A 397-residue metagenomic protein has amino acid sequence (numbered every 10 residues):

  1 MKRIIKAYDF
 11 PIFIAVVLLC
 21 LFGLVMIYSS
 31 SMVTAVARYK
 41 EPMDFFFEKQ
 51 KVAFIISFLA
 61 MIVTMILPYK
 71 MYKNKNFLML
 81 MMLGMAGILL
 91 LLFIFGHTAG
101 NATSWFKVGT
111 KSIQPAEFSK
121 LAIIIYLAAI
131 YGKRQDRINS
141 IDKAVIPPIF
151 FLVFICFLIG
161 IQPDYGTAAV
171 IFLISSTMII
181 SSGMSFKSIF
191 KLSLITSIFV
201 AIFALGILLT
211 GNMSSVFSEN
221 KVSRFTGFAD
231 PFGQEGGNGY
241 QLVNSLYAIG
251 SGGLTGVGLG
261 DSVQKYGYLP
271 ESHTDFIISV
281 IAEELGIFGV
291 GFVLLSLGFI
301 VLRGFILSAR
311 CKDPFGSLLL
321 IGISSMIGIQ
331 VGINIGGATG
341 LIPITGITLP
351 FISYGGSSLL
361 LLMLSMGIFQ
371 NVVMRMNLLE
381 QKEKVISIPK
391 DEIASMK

Functional and structural regions predicted by a protein language model:
K2-I14, L18, M26, V33-Q162 (+4 more regions): Membrane-helix boundary/helix-loop-helix interface segments in multi-pass membrane proteins
L24-I27, M65, I124, A128 (+5 more regions): Alpha-helical transmembrane segments of polytopic integral membrane proteins, especially the permease/helical cores
V52-A60, E284-V301: Hydrophobic alpha-helical transmembrane segments
F54, E117-A128, I171-S175, L295-G298 (+2 more regions): Alpha-helical transmembrane segments of multi-pass membrane proteins
F77-A86, V145-L158, Y165-M213: Hydrophobic alpha-helical segments of polytopic membrane proteins
I174-S188, G260-G289, G346-L361: Interfacial segments of multi-pass membrane proteins
K191-G289, P314: Hydrophobic, glycine- and aromatic-enriched re-entrant/interface helices and adjoining loop segments
I306-G346: Loop-to-helix entry and N-terminal half of a specific, functionally important transmembrane alpha helix in multi-pass
